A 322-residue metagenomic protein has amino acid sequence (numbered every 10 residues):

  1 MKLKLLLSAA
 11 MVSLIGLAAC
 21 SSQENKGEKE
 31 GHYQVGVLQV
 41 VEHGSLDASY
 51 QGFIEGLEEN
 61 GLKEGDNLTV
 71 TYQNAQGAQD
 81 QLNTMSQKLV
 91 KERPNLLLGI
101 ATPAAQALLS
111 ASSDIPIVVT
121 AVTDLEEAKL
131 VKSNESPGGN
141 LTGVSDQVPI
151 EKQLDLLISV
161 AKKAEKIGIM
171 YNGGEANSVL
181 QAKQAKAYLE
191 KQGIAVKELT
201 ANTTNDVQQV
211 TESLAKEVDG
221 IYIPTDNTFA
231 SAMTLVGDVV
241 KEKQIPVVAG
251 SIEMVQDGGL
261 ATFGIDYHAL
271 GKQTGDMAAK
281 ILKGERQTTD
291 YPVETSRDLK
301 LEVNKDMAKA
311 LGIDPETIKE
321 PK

Functional and structural regions predicted by a protein language model:
G16-A19: C-terminal motif of bacterial Sec signal peptides marking the signal peptidase cleavage site
S21-Q23: Bacterial signal peptide processing site
H32-I54, N60, T71-D80, G174 (+3 more regions): Extracytoplasmic "Venus flytrap"
V35, F53, T142-L189, Y291-M307: An alpha-beta-alpha
T69-V90, T200-L214: Structural motif
Q76-K132, D226-K241, I245-V248: Beta-alpha junction/loop-to-helix N-cap segments that form part of ligand/metal-binding clefts
L125-A164, D266-R286: Hydrophobic alpha-helical segments within soluble ligand-binding/sensing domains
K280-K322: Hinge/cleft segment of the Venus flytrap/periplasmic-binding protein
